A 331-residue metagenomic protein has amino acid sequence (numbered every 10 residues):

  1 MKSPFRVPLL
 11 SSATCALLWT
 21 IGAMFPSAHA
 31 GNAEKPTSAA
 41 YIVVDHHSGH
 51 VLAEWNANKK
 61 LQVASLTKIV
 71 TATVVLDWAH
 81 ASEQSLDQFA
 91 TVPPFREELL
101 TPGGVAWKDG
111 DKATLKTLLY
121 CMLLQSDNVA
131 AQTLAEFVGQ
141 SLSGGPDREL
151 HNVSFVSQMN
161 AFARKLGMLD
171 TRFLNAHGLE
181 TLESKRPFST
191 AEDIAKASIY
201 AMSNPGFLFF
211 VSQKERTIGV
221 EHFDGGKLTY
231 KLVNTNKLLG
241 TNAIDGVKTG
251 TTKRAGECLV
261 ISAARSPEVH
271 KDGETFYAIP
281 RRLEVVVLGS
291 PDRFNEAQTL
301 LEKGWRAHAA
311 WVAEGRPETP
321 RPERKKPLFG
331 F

Functional and structural regions predicted by a protein language model:
K2-T14: Bacterial N-terminal signal peptides that target proteins for export
S11-A23: Bacterial N-terminal signal peptides
H29-E54: A short, well-structured edge-of-sheet supersecondary motif
A33-A40, G110, L115, E136-F331: Penicillin-recognizing serine hydrolase domain
H47-N58, T101-G103, Q132, E136-G139 (+1 more regions): Acidic/histidine-rich, surface-exposed loop or edge segments in extracytoplasmic proteins
G49, Q62-A90, I194: Active-site SXXK
A81-K108, S212-H222: Short, glycine/proline-biased beta-turn/loop segments that scaffold the active-site neighborhood
L123-S126: Short helix- or helix-capping micro-motifs that position conserved polar/aromatic residues at function-defining sites
